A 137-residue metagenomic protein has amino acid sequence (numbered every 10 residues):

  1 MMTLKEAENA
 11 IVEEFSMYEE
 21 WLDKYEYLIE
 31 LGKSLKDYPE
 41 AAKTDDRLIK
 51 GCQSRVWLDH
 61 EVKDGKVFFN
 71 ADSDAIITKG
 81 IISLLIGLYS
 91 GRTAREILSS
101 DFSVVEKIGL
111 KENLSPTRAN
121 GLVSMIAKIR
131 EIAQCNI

Functional and structural regions predicted by a protein language model:
L4-R55, V62-K63, R92, V105-S124 (+1 more regions): N-terminal intrinsically disordered, cationic/polar leader segments that include organellar targeting peptides
G65-V67: Hydrophobic residues embedded in beta-strands of well-ordered beta-sheets
S73-D74: A short interface-forming secondary-structure element
T78: Short Cys/His-based metal-binding microdomains
I81-R92: Alpha-helical support elements that line or immediately flank enzyme active sites and cofactor-binding pockets
A94-S100: Short conserved catalytic/interaction loops centered on acidic-Pro-aromatic/His motifs
